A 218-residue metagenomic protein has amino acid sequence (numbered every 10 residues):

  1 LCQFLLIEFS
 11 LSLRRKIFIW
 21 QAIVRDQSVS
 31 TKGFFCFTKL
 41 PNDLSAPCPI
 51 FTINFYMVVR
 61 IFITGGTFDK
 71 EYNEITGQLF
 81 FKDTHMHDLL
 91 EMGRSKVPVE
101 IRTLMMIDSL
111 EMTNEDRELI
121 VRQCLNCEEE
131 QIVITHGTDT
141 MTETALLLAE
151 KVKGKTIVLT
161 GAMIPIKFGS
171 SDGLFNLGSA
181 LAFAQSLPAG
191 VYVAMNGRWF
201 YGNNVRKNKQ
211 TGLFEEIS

Functional and structural regions predicted by a protein language model:
L1-S12: Extreme N-terminal basic, low-complexity initiation segments that serve as generic localization/processing leaders
L6-E8, V24-D26, P41: Compositionally biased, low-complexity segments
S10-S12, S28-S30, S45: Serine residues within intrinsically disordered or low-complexity segments
R14-R15, R25: Basic polycationic patches enriched in arginine
D26, D43, N54-Y56: Intrinsic-disorder-associated, low-complexity terminal segments enriched in Asp/Asn/His/Tyr and depleted of Lys/Arg
M57-S218: Active-site histidine-anchored catalytic micro-motif
